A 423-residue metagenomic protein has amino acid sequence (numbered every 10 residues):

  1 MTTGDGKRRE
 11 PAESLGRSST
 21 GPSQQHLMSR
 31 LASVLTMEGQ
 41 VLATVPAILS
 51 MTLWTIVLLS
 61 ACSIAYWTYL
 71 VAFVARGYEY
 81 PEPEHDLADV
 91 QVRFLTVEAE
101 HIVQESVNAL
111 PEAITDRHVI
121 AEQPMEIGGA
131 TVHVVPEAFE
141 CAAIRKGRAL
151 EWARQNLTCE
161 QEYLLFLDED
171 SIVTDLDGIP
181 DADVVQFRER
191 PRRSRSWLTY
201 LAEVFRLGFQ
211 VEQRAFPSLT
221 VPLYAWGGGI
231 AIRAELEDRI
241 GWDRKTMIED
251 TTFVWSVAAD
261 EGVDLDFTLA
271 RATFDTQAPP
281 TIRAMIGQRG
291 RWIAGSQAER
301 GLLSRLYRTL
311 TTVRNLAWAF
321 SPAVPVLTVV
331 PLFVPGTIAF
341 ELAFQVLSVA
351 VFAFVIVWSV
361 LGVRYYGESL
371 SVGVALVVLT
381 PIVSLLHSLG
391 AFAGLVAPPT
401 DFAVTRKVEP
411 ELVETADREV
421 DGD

Functional and structural regions predicted by a protein language model:
M1-V34, V57-V90, D116-P124, R305 (+1 more regions): Juxtamembrane C-terminal module of membrane proteins
S33, G39-S50, A323-Q345: Juxtamembrane "helix exit" motif at the C-terminal ends of alpha-helical transmembrane segments in multi-pass membrane
E84-L87, V97, E105-R117: Short, acidic, metal-binding catalytic loop of nucleotide-sugar glycosyltransferases
N108-C141: Acidic donor-binding segment of Leloir-type glycosyltransferases
E137-A153, L157-Q161, D177-T246, I286 (+3 more regions): Long helical/loop segments within the catalytic core of UDP-sugar-dependent glycosyltransferases, especially the large
C159-T174: Short beta-strand-to-loop acidic/aromatic patch adjacent to the donor-nucleotide binding site
M247-F253: Acidic donor-binding loop at a coil-to-helix junction in glycosyltransferase catalytic cores that engages
W255-F274: Catalytic donor-sugar/metal-binding loop of nucleotide-sugar-dependent glycosyltransferases
